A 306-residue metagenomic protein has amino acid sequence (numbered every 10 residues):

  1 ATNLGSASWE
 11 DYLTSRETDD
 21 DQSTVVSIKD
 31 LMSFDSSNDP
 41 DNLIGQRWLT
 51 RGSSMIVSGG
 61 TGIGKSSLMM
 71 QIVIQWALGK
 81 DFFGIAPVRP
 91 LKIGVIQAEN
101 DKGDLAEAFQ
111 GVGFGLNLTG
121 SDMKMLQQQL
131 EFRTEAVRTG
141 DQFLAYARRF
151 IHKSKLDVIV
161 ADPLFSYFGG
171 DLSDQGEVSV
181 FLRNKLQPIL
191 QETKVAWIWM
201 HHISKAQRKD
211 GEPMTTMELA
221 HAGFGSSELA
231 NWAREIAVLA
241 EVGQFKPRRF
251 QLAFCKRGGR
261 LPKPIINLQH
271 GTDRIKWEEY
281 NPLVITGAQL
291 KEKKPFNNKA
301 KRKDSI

Functional and structural regions predicted by a protein language model:
A1-D21: Short, small/acidic-rich helices and loops at N termini and domain boundaries of DNA replication/processing enzymes
R16-F114: The Walker A/P-loop phosphate-binding site
D35-N42, D141, M217-A220: Short gly/ser/thr-rich secondary-structure transition/capping motifs
G45, T61, V88-V180, D273: Conserved inter-motif catalytic segment of the P-loop NTP-binding fold
G52, L91, S154-K155, T193 (+1 more regions): Structured loop/turn residues at beta-strand edges in well-structured enzyme cores
I56-V57, G62, S66-S67, S179-P282: Phosphate-binding/switch region of NTP-binding enzymes
L78, H152, L190-Q191: Residue-level signal for alpha-helix termini/capping positions
K155, K276-I306: DNA transaction DNA-binding modules
